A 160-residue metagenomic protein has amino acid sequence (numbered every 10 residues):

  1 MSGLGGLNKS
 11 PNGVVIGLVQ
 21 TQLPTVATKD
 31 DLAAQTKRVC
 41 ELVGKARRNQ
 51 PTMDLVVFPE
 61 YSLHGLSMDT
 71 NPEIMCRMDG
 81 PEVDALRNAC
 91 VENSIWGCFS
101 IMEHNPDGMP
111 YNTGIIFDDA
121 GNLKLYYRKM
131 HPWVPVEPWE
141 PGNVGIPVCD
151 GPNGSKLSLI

Functional and structural regions predicted by a protein language model:
G5-G17, V148-L159: Beta-strand-turn-beta hairpins that frame and shape the catalytic cleft of phosphate-ester-processing enzymes
I16, V39-M75, C90, G97-C98: Active-site beta-strand/loop signature of hydrolases that rely on acidic residues for catalysis
Q20-G44: N-terminal phosphate-binding loop and adjacent alpha-helix
Q22, S62, M102-E103: Catalytic metal-binding/acid-base residues of hydrolase active sites
D30-R38, E73-P81, M109: Alpha-helix N-cap and loop-to-helix initiation/capping positions
D79-H104: A short, hydrophobic beta-strand-centered structural micro-motif
N88, N105-I160: Active-site catalytic loop in hydrolytic enzyme cores
